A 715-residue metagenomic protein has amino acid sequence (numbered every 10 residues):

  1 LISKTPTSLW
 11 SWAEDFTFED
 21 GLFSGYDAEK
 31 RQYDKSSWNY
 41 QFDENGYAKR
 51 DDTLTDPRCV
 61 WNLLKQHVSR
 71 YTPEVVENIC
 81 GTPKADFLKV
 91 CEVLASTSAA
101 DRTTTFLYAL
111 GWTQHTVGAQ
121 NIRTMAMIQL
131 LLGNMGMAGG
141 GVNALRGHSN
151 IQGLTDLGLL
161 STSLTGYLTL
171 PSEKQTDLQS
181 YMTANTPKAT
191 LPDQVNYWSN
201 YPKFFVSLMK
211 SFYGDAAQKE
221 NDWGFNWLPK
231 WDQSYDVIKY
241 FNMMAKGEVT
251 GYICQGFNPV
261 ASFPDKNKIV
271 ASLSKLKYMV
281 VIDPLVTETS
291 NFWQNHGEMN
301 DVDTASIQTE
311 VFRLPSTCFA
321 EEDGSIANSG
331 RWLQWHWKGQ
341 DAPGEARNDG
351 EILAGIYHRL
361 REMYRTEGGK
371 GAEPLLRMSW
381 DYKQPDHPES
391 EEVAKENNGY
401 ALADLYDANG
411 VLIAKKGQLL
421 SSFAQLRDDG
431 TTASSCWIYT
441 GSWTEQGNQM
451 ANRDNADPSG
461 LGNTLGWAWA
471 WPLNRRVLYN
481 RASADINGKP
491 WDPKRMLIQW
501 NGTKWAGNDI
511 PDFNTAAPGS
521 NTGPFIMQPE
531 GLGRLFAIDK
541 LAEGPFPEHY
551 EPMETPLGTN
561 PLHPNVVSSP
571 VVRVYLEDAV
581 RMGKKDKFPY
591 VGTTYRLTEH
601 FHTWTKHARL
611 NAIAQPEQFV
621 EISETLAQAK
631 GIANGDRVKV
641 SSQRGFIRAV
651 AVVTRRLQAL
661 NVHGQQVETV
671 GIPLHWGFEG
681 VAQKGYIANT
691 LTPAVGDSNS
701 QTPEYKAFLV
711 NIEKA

Functional and structural regions predicted by a protein language model:
L1-A100, L191-P192, N196, L353: Long, well-ordered, tryptophan-enriched scaffold segments
Q41, N45, V60, L130-E322 (+1 more regions): Extended redox/cofactor-interaction regions of prokaryotic respiratory oxidoreductases
D43, Q66-T72, A100-Y108, A217-N221 (+2 more regions): Short acidic (Asp/Glu) and glycine-rich catalytic loops that position anionic groups and cofactors
V75-T82, Y108-T116, G147-S149, G256-A261: Conserved short loop/turn motifs at secondary-structure junctions
D101-T105, G136-L145, T366-L375: Flexible, glycine/charged-enriched surface loops at secondary-structure junctions
V281-T287, F292-W293, V302-T304, D341-Y357 (+1 more regions): Phosphate/diphosphate-binding loops
T309-D341, V653, L674: Glycine/threonine-rich phosphate-binding loop and adjacent beta-strand/alpha-helix elements that clamp
E351-N409, N501, N508-I510, N514-P518 (+5 more regions): Long, contiguous, secondary-structure-rich segments that constitute the structural scaffold of globular domains
